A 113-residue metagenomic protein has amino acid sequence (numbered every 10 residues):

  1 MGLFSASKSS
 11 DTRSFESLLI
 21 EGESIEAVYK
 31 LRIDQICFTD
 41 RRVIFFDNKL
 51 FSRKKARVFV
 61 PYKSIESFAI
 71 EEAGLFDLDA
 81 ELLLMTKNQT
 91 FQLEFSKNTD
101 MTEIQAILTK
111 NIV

Functional and structural regions predicted by a protein language model:
M1-I36, F91, N98, E103 (+1 more regions): Anionic N-terminal interaction surfaces
L3-F4, K49-F51, F76: Alpha-helical membrane-targeting segments
Y29-F51: Conserved beta-hairpin
L31-I33, K54-K55, D77-D79: Short, surface-exposed coil-to-beta transition loops
V43, R57-G74: Phosphoinositide-dependent membrane-docking surfaces
L50, K54-A56, E103-A106: A short, polar/proline- and glycine-enriched secondary-structure boundary/capping micro-motif
K54-R57, T90-Q92: Short, mixed charged/polar active-site loops that provide acid/base catalysis or chelate metal/phosphate cofactors
I70-I112: Canonical pleckstrin homology
